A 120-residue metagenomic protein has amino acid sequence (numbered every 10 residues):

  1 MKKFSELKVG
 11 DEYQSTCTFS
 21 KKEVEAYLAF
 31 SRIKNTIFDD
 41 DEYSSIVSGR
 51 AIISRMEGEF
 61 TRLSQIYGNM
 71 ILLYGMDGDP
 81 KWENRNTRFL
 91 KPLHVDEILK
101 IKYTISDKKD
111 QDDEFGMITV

Functional and structural regions predicted by a protein language model:
M1-N84: Hot-dog-fold acyl-thioester-processing enzymes
P80-V120: Hydrophobic beta-sheet segments that form the core/acyl-binding groove of ACP/CoA-dependent acyl-chain-processing
